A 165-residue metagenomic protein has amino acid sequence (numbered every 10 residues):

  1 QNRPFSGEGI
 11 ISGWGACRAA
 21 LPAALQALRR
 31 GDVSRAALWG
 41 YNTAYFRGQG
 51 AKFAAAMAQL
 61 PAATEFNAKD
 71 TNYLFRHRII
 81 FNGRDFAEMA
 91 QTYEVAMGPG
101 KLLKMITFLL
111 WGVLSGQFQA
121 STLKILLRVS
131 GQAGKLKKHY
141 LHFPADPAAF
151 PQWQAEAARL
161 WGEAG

Functional and structural regions predicted by a protein language model:
Q1-I11: Glycine-rich phosphate/pyrophosphate-binding beta-alpha loops
S6, A19-L74: Active-site-proximal substrate-binding core of FAD-dependent oxidoreductases
I11-W14, L60: Short, low-complexity, polar/charged sequence segments that are solvent-exposed and flexible
G13-G15, L21, A87: C-terminal catalytic subdomain
T64-G165: C-terminal auxiliary extensions adjacent to catalytic cores
